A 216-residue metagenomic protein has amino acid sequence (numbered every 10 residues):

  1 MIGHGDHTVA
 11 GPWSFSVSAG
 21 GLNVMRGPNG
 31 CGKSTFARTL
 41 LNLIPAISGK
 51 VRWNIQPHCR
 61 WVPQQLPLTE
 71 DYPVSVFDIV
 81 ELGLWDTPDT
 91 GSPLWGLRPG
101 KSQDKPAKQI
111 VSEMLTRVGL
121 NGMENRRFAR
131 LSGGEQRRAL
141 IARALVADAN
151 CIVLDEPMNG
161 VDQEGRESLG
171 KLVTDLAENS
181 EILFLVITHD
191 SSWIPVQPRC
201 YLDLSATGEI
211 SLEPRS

Functional and structural regions predicted by a protein language model:
L41: Helix-to-loop junction immediately C-terminal to a conserved catalytic motif
W95-M123: Conserved ABC ATPase "signature" region
R127-L131, E135: Conserved ABC ATPase signature
I141: Hydrophobic anchor residue at the start of the ABC signature
D148: Conserved catalytic motifs of ABC-family nucleotide-binding domains
I152-E156: Catalytic Walker B motif of ABC-type/P-loop ATPase nucleotide-binding domains
I187-H189: H-loop/switch region of ABC-family ATPase nucleotide-binding domains
